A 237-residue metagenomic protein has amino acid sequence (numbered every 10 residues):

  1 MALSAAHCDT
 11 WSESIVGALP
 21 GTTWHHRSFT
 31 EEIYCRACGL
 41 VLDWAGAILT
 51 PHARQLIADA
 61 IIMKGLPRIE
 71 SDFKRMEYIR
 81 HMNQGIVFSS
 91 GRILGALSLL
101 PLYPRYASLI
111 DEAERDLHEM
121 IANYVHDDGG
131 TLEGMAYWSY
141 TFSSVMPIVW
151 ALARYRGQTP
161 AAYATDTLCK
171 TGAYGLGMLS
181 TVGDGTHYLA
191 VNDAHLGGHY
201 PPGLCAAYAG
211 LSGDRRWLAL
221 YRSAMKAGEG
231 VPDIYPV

Functional and structural regions predicted by a protein language model:
A2-I15, L56-M76, S108-G129, D166-G185 (+1 more regions): Long, well-ordered core segments of solenoidal/helical folds
D9, L42-A45, V149, L179: Sec/Tat-exported extracytoplasmic proteins
I15-P20, P51-I57, G157-A164: Short, glycine/acidic-rich hinge or "gate" loops at secondary-structure transitions that mediate conformational
V16, M76-R80, T186-A194: Short coil/turn segments at secondary-structure boundaries
G21-A136, M146-P147: Active-site lining segments of carbohydrate-active enzymes
L99, Y137-V237: Carbohydrate-active enzyme catalytic cores, enriched for enzymes that act on polyanionic acidic polysaccharides
